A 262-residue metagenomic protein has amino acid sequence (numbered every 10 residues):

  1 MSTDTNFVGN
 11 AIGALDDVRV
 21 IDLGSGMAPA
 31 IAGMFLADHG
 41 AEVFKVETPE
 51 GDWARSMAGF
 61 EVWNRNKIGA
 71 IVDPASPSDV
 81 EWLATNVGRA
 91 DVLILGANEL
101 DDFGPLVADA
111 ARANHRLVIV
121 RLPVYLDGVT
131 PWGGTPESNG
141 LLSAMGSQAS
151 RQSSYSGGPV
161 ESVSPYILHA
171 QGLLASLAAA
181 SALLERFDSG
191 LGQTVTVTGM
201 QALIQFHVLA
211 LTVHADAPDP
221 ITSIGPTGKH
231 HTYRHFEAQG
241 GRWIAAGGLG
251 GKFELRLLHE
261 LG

Functional and structural regions predicted by a protein language model:
M1-L191: N-terminal helix-loop segment corresponding to the beta1-alpha1 unit of nucleotide/adenylate-binding folds
D22, G96, V197, A246-G248: Active-site-adjacent beta-strand anchor residues
P74, Q152, G199, G247-G248: Pocket-edge structural micro-motifs
P123-L126, G199-I204, G240-R242, G248-F253: Glycine-rich beta-alpha junction loops
Q152, F206-H207, E254-L255: Short helix/loop capping segments that flank catalytic or ligand/cofactor-binding pockets
V160-A170, G192-T194, I224-T227, H231 (+1 more regions): A short glycine-threonine-serine/GTX helix/turn-capping micro-motif
A182-S223: Substrate-binding/catalytic subdomain of NAD(P)-dependent oxidoreductase enzymes
H214-G262: Alpha-helical interface/anchor segments and their boundary "cap" residues
